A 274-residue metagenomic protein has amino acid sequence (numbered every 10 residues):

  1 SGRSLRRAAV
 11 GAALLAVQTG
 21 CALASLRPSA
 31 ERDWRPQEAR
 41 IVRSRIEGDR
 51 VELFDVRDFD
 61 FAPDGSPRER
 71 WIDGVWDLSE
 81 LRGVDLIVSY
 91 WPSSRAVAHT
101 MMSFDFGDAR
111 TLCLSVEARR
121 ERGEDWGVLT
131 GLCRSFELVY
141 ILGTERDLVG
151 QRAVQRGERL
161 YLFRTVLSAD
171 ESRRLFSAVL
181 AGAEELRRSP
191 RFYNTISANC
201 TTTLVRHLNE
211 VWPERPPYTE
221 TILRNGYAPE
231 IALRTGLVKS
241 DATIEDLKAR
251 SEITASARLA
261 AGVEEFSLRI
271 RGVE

Functional and structural regions predicted by a protein language model:
G2-A12: N-terminal Sec-pathway targeting helices
A12-Q18: Bacterial N-terminal signal peptides
L26-R43: Alpha-helical transmembrane signal-anchor/signal-peptide segments
I46-R50, D105-A109, L167-S172: A short, structured loop/turn motif at beta-sheet edges
V51, R57, F61-L160: Glycine-rich catalytic cores of cysteine/serine-nucleophile enzymes that process amide/ester linkages in cell-envelope
E137-N209, P217: Soluble catalytic domains of enzymes that build or remodel membrane lipids, polysaccharides, and related
L180-E274: Activation targets extended, charge/polar-rich intrinsically disordered C-terminal tails
